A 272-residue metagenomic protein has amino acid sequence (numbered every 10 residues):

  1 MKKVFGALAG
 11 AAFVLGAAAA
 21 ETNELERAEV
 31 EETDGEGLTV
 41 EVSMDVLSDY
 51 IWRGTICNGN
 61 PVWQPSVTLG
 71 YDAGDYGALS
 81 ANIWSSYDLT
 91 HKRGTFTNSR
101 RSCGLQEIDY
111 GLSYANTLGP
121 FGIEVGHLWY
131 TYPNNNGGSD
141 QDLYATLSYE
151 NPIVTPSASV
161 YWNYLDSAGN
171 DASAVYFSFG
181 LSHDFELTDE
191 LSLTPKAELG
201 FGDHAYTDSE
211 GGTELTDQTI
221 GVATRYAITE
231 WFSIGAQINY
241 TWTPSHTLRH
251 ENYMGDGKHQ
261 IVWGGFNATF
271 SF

Functional and structural regions predicted by a protein language model:
M1-T39, Y76: Cleavable N-terminal export/targeting peptides
A28-V30, G54-N58, H91-C103, N135-Q141 (+3 more regions): Outer-membrane beta-barrel translocator domains and adjoining extracellular loop/strand segments of Gram-negative
E36-L38, G59-W63, G104-I108, F121 (+4 more regions): Residues that define the transmembrane beta-barrel architecture of outer-membrane proteins
M44-S48, P65-Y71, Y110-N116, H127 (+8 more regions): Residues on the lipid-exposed face of transmembrane beta-strands in outer-membrane beta-barrel proteins
V46-W52, S85-H91, N116-L118, W129-P133 (+6 more regions): Transmembrane beta-strands of outer-membrane beta-barrel pores
G74-A81, G119-V125, P152-A158, T188-L193 (+1 more regions): Repeated loop/turn-to-beta-strand initiation elements of outer-membrane beta-barrel proteins
G74-L118, I123-S139, P244-L248: Surface-exposed loop and membrane-interface regions of Gram-negative outer-membrane beta-barrel proteins
D140-T219, A223-Y226, N239-T241: Detector for outer-membrane/organellar transmembrane beta-barrel domains, recognizing the amphipathic beta-strand
